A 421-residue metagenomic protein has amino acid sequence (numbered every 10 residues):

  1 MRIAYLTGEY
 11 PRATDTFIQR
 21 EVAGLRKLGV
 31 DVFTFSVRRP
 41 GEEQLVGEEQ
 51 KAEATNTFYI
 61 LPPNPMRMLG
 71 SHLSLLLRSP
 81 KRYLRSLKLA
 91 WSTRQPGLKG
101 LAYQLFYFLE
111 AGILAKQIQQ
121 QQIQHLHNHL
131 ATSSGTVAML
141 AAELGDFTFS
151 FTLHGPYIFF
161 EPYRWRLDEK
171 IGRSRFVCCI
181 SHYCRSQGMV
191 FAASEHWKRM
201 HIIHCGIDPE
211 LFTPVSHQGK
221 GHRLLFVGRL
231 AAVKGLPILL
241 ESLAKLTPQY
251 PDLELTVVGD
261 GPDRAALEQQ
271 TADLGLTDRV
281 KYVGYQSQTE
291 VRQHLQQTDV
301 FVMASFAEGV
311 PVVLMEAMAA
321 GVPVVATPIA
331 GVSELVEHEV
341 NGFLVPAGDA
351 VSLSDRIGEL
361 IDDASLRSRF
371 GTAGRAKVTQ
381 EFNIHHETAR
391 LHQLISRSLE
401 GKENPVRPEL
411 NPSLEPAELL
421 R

Functional and structural regions predicted by a protein language model:
T16, H222, F226-Y250, P262-E268 (+1 more regions): A conserved mid-protein helix/loop that constitutes part of the nucleotide-sugar donor-binding site
I171, Y285-Q286, Q293-T298: Short alpha-helical donor nucleotide-sugar binding micro-motif in glycosyltransferases
Y183, G206: Carbohydrate-associated surface elements
D252, R279, S352, E359 (+2 more regions): A short, well-ordered alpha-helix in the C-terminal region of glycosyltransferases
E268-Q286: Nucleotide-activated donor-binding/catalytic signature segment of Leloir-type glycosyltransferases, i.e., the conserved
F306: Aromatic "clamp/platform" in nucleotide-sugar-dependent glycosyltransferases that forms part of the donor/acceptor
P323-A326, V336: Short hydrophobic beta-strand element within catalytic cores of glycosyltransferases and related nucleotide-activated
H338-E339, F343-A350, E359-A364: Conserved acidic donor-binding segment of nucleotide-sugar-dependent glycosyltransferases
